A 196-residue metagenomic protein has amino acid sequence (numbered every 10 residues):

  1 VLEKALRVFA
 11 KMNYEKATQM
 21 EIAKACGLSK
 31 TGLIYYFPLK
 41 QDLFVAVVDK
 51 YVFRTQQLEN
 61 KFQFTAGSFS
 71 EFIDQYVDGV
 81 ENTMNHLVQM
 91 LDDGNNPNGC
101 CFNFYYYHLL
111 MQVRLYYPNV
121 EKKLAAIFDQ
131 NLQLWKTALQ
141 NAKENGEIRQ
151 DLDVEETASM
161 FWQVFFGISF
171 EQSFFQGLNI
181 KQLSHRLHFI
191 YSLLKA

Functional and structural regions predicted by a protein language model:
K4, V8-R54: Helix-turn-helix
K4-M12, L58, L110, V164-E171: Solvent-exposed, amphipathic alpha-helical segments
P38-D42, A46, F64-G67, M111 (+4 more regions): Residues in soluble alpha-helical coiled-coils and helical-bundle/repeat scaffolds
K40, V47, Y51, T55 (+5 more regions): Hydrophobic/aromatic residues within well-ordered alpha-helical segments
A46, N60-C101, V154, A158-F161: Hydrophobic alpha-helical connector segments
E81, D93-G99, F104-Y116, F189-L194: Helix-loop "lid/cap" segments that line or gate small-molecule binding pockets
P97-H108, P118-E144: Amphipathic alpha-helical packing segments from all-alpha helical-bundle domains
E121-D129, K143-I190: Hydrophobic/aromatic-rich alpha-helical bundle segments in the mid-to-C-terminal region
